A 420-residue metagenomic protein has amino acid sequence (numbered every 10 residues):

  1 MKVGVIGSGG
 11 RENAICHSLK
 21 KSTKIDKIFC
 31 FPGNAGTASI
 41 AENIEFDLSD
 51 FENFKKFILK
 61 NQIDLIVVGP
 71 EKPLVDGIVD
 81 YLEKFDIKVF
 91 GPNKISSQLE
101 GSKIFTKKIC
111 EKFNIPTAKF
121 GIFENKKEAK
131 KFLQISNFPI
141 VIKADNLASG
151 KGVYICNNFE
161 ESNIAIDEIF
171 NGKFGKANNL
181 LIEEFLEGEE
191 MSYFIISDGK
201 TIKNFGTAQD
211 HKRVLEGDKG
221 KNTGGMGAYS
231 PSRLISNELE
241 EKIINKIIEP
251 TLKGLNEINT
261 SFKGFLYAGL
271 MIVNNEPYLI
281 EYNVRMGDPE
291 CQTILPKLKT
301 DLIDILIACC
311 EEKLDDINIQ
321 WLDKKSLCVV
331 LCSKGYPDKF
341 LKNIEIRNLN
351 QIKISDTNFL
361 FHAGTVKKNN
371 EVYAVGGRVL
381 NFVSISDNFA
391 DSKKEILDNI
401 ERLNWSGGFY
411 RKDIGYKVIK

Functional and structural regions predicted by a protein language model:
M1-K94: ATP-binding N-terminal substructure of ATP-dependent carboxylate-amine bond-forming enzymes
A38-A41, Q98-I104, L215-E216: Short, charged, surface-exposed secondary-structure boundary motifs
N43-S49, G121-N125, C156: Short acidic-hydrophobic, aromatic-tinged amphipathic segments that line or gate anion-handling sites
F90-K151: A conserved helix-loop-beta module that forms one wall/lid of the active-site cleft in ATP-utilizing catalytic domains
V153-C291: Internal nucleotide-binding/catalytic subdomain
I244-L266, N283-S355, K368: Active-site "cap" helix and flanking loop/linker of ATP-utilizing ligase/carboxylase catalytic domains
T365-N369, Y373-K420: Generic C-terminus detector
